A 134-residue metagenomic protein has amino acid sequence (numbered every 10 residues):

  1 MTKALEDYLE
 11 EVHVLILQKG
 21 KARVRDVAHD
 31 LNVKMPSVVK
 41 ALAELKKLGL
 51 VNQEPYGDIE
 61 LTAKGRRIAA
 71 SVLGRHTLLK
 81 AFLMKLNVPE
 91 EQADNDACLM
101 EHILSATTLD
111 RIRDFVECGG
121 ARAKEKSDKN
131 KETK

Functional and structural regions predicted by a protein language model:
M1-V33: N-terminal helix-turn-helix DNA-binding core of bacterial DNA-binding proteins
A4, S37, Q92: Residues in the helix-turn-helix
E11, A41-E44, L50, K64 (+4 more regions): Residue-level recognition of specific faces of alpha-helices
V24-P55: Canonical helix-turn-helix DNA-binding module
D30, I68, K85: Residues within the alpha-helical elements of helix-turn-helix
G57-R75: Basic, amphipathic "hinge/linker" alpha-helix immediately C-terminal to the N-terminal HTH DNA-binding motif
L73-T107: Arg/Lys-rich, alpha-helical DNA-contact motif
N95-K134: C-terminal regulatory/oligomerization modules of transcriptional regulators
